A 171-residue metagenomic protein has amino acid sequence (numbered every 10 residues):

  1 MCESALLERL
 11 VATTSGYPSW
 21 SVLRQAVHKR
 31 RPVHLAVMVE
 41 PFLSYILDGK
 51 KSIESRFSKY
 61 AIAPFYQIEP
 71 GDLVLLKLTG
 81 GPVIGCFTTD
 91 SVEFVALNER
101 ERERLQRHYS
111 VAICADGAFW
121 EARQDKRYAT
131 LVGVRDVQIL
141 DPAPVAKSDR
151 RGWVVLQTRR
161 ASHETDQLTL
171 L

Functional and structural regions predicted by a protein language model:
M1-R31, K59-Y60, I84, V95-L171: Contiguous surface segments at macromolecular interaction interfaces
P32-V39, C86: Short amphipathic
H34-A36, K50-K59: Short, structured beta-strand/loop micro-motifs enriched in basic residues and often containing a Trp
I46, F65-I68: Short, well-ordered loop/turn sites that connect or cap secondary structure elements
K77-P82: Short, charged beta-turn/beta-strand-edge "cap" motif at the junction between a beta-strand and an adjacent loop
T88-D90: Conserved positions in beta-strands of structured domains
